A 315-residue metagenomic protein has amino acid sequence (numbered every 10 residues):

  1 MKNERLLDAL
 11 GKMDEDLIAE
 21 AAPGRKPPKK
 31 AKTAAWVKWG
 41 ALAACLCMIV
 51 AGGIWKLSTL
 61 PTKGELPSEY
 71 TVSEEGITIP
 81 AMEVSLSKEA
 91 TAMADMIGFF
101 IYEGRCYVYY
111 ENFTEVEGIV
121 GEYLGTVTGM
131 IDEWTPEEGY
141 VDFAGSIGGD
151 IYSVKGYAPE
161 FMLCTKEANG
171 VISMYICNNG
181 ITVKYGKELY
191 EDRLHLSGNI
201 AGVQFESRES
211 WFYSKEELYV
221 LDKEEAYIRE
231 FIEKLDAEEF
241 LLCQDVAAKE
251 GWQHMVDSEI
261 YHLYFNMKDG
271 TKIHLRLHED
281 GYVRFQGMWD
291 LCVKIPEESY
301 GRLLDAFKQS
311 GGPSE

Functional and structural regions predicted by a protein language model:
M1-K32: Disordered, charged N-terminal biogenesis/targeting segments of membrane/secreted proteins
N3, T33-W36, A41, V141: A broadly tuned, weak detector of single residues within folded domains
L7, A19, A43, M48 (+1 more regions): Extracytoplasmic/secretory soluble proteins
L10, V37-G64: Single-pass transmembrane signal-anchor helices and their membrane-water interface zones
K29, T33-W36, I151, V203: Generic structural motif
K32-A35, A51, F285: Acidic, low-complexity intrinsically disordered regions
G53-E315: Function-determining sites in protein domains
